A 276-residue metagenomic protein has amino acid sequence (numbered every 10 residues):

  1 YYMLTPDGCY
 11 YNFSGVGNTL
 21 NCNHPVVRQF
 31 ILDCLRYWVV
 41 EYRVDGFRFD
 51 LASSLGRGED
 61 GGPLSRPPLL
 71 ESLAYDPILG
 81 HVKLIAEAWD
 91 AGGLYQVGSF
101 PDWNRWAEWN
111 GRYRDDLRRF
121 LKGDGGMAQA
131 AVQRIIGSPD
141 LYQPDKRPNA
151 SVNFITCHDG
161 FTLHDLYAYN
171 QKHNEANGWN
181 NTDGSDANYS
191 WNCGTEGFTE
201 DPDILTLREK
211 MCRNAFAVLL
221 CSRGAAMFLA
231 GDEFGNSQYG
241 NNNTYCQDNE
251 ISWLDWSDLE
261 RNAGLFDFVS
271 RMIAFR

Functional and structural regions predicted by a protein language model:
Y1-V44, R48-Y75, L94: Substrate-binding/active-site clefts of carbohydrate-active enzymes
N12-Q29, A52-L64, W103-W106, G194-R208 (+1 more regions): The substrate-binding groove and active-site-proximal loops of carbohydrate-active enzymes, especially glycoside
F30-D33, Y37, L207-N214, V218 (+2 more regions): A non-catalytic, amphipathic alpha-helix used as a structural packing/dimerization or gating element in enzyme scaffolds
I31, W38, F49, L84 (+4 more regions): Conserved, mostly hydrophobic/aromatic
R43, E59, L64-A230, N243-Q247: Conserved alpha/beta catalytic core and glycan-binding cleft of carbohydrate-active enzymes
S53-L55, D90, F234-G235: Active-site-proximal loop/turn and secondary-structure-junction residues that shape catalytic pockets, frequently
L229-F234, Q238: Short acidic/histidine-rich active-site segments
E260-R276: Catalytic cores of secreted or luminal carbohydrate-active enzymes
